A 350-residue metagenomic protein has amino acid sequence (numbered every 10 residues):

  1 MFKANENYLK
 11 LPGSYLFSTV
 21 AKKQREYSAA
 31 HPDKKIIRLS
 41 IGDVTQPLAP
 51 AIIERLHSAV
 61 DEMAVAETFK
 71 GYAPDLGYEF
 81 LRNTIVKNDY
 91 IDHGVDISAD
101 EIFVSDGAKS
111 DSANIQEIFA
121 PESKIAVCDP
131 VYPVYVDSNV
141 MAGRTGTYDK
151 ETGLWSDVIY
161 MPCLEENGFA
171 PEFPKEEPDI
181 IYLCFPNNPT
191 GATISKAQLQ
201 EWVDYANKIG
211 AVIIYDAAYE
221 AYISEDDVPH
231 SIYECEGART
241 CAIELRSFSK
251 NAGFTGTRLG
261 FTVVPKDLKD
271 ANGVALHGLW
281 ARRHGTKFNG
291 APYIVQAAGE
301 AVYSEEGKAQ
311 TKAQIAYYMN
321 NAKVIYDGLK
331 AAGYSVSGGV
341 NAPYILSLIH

Functional and structural regions predicted by a protein language model:
F2-D106, V302-E306: N-terminal small-domain helix-loop-helix segment of the aminotransferase-like
H31, K208-I209: Helix C-cap/helix->beta junction micro-motif
I36-R38, S335-V340: Short beta-strand
E67-A206, I214, E220-C235: Conserved core of the PLP fold type I
S98-A99, I294, G338-Y344: Short Gly/Ser/Thr- and Asp/Glu-enriched loop/turn motifs at secondary-structure junctions
V140, E151, E234-M319, K323-D327: Conserved core segment of the aminotransferase class I/II
I349-H350: Conserved small/polar residues in nucleotide/adenosyl-binding loops
